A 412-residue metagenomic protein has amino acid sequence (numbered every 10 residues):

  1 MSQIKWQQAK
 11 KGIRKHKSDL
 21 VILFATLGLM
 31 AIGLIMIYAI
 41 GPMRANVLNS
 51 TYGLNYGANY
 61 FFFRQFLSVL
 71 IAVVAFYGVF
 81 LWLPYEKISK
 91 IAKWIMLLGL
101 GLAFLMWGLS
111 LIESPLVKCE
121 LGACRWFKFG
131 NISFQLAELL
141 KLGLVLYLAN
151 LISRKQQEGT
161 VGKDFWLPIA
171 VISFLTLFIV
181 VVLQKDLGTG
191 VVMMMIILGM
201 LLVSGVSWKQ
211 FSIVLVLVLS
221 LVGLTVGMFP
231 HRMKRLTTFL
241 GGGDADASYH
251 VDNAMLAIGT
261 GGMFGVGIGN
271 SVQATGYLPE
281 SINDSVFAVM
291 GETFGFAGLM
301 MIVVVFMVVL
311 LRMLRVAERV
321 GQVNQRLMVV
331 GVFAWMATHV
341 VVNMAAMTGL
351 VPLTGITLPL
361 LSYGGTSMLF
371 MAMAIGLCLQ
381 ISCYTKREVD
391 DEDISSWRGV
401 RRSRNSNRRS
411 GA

Functional and structural regions predicted by a protein language model:
M1-I13, N343-A412: A juxtamembrane structural motif centered on a specific transmembrane helix
K10-T26: N-terminal membrane topogenic signal
G12-H16, G162-W166, G243, I258 (+2 more regions): Helix-boundary and loop/linker segments of multi-pass membrane transporters
L27, S50-D252, A288-A346, M373-L377 (+1 more regions): Hydrophobic alpha-helical transmembrane segments of multi-pass inner membrane proteins, especially in bacterial systems
L27-R44: Alpha-helical transmembrane segments of multi-pass membrane proteins
G130-L140, L183-K185, G262-G267, G355-F370: Glycine/serine-rich anion-binding loops at beta->alpha junctions that coordinate negatively charged ligand groups
D186-V191, V266-S271, S281-N283, M300 (+3 more regions): Transmembrane helix boundary and interhelical junction motifs in multipass membrane proteins
G242-D252, M263-G269, T275-V286, F294: Extracytoplasmic catalytic/substrate-binding loops of multi-pass membrane glycan-assembly enzymes
